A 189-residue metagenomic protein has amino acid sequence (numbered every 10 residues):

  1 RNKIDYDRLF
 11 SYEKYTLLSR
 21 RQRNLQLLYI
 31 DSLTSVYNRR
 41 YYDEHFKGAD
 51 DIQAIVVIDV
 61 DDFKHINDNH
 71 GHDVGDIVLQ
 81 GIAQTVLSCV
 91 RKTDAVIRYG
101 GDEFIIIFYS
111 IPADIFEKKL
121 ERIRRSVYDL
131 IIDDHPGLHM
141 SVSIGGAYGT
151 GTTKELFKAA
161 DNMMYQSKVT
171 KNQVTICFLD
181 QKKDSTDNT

Functional and structural regions predicted by a protein language model:
R1-S32, R40-I52: Signal-transducing coiled-coil linker helices
Q22-E44, I58-H72, Q80: Conserved nucleotide-binding and Mg2+-coordinating catalytic segments in signaling enzymes
D43-H70, V86, I97, L156: Active-site-proximal structural segments of metal-dependent nucleotidyl cyclase/transferase enzymes
D68, E117-E121, A147-T189: Catalytic-core segments of nucleotide cyclases and related cyclic-nucleotide turnover enzymes
V74-A95, E103, R122: Active-site-proximal alpha-helical element of nucleotidyl cyclase-like catalytic domains and analogous helices
A83-Q84, I115-D133, D161: Alpha-helical scaffold within the catalytic cores of cyclic-nucleotide enzymes
A95-R98, L138: A short pre-motif secondary-structure segment
I107-Y109, A147: Short hydrophobic/aromatic beta-strand micro-patches that form the beta-sheet surface supporting nucleotide- or nucleic
